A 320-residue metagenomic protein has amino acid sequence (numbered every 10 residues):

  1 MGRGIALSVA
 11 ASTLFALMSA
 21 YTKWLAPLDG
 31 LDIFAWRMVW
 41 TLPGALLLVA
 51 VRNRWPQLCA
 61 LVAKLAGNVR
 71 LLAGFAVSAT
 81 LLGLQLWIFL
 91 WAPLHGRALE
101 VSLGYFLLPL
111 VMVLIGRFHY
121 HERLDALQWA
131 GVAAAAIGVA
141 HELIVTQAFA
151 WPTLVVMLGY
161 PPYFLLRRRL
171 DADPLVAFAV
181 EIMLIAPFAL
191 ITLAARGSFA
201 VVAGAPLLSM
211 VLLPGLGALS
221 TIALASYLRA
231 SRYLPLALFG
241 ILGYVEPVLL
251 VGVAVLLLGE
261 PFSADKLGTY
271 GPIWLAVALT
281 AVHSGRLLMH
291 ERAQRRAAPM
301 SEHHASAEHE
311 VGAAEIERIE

Functional and structural regions predicted by a protein language model:
M1-A10, P43-V77, A126, M183-P214 (+2 more regions): Membrane-interface interhelical linkers
M1-F34, A133, I137-R169, R295-E320: Glycine-/small-residue-enriched transmembrane alpha-helix faces in small-molecule transporters and effluxers
V9-L17, Y21, A76-P93, V155-L166 (+2 more regions): Hydrophobic alpha-helical transmembrane segments of multi-pass membrane transport proteins, especially secondary
L25, I33, A92-P93, F118-Y120 (+5 more regions): Hydrophobic/aromatic residues within transmembrane alpha-helices of multi-pass small-molecule transporters
W91, L107-L127, V248-L267: C-terminal transmembrane-helix exit sites in multi-pass transporters
S102-L107, P174-L184, T221-L256: Helix-helix packing/entry segments at the starts of transmembrane helices
L124-L143, V156-L158, D265-S284: Hydrophobic transmembrane alpha-helices of multi-pass small-molecule transport proteins
V145-F149, Y244-E320: C-terminal-most transmembrane helix of multi-pass membrane proteins
